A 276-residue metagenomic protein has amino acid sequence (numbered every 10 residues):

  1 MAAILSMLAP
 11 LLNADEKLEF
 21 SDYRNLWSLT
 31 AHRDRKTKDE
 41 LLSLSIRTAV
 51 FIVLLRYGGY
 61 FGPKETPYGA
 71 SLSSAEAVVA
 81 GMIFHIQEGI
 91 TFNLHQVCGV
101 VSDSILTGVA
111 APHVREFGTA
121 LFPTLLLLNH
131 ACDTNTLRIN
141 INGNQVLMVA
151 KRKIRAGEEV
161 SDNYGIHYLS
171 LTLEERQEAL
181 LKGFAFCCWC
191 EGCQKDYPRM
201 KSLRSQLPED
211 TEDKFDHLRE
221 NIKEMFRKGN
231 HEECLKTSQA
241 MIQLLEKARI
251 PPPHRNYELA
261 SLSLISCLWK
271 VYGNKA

Functional and structural regions predicted by a protein language model:
M1-A131: SET-domain substrate-recognition elements in eukaryotic SAM-dependent protein methyltransferases
A2-L12, S104, A110-P112, H130-N256 (+1 more regions): C-terminal SET catalytic tail plus cysteine-rich post-SET Zn-binding segment of SAM-dependent SET-domain
Y23, Y57-Y60, Y68, F117 (+5 more regions): Sequence-level detector for tyrosine residue identity
M225, L268-Y272: Residue at a conserved register position within TPR or TPR-like alpha-solenoid repeats
H231, N274-K275: TPR-repeat structural position
